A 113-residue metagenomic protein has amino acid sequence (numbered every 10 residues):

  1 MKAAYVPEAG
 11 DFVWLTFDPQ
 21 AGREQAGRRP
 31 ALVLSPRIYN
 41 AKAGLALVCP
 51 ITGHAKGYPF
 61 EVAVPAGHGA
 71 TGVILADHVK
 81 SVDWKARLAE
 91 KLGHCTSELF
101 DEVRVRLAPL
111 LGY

Functional and structural regions predicted by a protein language model:
M1-Y113: Conserved functional hotspots at enzyme active or ligand-binding sites that engage polyanionic ligands
